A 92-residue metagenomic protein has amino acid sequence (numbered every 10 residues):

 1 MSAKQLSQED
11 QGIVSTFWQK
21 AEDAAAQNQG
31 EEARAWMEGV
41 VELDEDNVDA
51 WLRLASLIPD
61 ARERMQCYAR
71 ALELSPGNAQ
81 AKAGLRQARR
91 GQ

Functional and structural regions predicted by a protein language model:
Q11-G39: Alpha-helical segment of the N-proximal tetratricopeptide repeat
A25, L52, P59-D60, R90: Specific register positions within alpha-helical solenoid repeats of the TPR/Sel1-like families, i.e., one
N28-A35, I58-R70: Structural signature of tandem alpha-helical TPR/SEL1-like repeats, specifically the intra-repeat loop/turn
